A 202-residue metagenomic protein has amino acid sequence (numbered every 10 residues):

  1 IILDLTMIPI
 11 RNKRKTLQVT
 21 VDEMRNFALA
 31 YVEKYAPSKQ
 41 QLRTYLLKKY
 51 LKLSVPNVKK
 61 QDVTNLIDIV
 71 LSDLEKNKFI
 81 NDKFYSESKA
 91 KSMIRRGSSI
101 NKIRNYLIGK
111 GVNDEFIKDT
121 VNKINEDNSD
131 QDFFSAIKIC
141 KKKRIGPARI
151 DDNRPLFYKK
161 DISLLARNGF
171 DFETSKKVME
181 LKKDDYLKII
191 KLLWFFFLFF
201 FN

Functional and structural regions predicted by a protein language model:
I1-N202: An alpha-helical, amphipathic repeat domain used for nucleic-acid recognition, typified by the mTERF helical solenoid
